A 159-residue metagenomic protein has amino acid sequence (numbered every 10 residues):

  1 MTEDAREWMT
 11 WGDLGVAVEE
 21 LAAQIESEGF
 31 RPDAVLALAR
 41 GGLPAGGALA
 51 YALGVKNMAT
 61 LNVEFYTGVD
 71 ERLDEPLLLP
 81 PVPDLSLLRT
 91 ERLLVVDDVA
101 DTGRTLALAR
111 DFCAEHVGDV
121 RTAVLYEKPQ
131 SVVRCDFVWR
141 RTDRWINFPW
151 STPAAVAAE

Functional and structural regions predicted by a protein language model:
M1-E159: PRPP-associated nucleotide enzymes
